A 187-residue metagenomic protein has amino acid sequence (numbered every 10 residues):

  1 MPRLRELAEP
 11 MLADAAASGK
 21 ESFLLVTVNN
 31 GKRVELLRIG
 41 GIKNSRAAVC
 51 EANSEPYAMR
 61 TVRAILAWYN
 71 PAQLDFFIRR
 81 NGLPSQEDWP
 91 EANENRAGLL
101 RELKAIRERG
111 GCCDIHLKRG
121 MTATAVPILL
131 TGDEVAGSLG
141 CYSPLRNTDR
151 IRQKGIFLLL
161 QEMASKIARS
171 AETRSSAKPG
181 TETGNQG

Functional and structural regions predicted by a protein language model:
M1-G82: Amphipathic alpha-helical effector-binding/dimerization core of metabolite-sensing transcriptional regulators
L7-A16, N81-A125, S170: Short, basic/aromatic recognition patches
S22-L24, T122-A125, S138: Conserved beta-strand and immediately adjacent loop positions that scaffold enzyme active sites
V34-E35, A125, P179: Short Asp/Glu-rich motifs
R80-L83, I156-L158: Short intrinsically disordered coil segments
R96, K104, R109, C113-M121 (+1 more regions): Juxtadomain coupling helices with adjacent low-complexity linkers
I128-T131: Sensor-regulatory modules in signal-transduction proteins
